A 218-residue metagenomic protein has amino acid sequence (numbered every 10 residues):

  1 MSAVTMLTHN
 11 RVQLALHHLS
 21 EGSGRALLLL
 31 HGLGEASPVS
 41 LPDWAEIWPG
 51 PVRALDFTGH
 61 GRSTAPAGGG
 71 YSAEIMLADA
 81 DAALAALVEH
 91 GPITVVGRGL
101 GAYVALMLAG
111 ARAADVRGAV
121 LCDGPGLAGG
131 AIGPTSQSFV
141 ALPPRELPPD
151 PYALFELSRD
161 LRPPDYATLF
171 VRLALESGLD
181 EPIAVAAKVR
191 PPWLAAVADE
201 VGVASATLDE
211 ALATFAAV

Functional and structural regions predicted by a protein language model:
M1-L14: N-terminal cap/lid segment of alpha/beta-hydrolase-fold proteins
V12, H17-R62: Conserved HGGG/HGGXW glycine-rich cap/lid loop of the alpha/beta-hydrolase fold
V39-L41, S63-G69, A131-I132: Conserved catalytic-core motifs of eukaryotic protein kinase domains, centered on the activation segment
R53-T94: Active-site loop/oxyanion-hole signature of alpha/beta-hydrolase fold enzymes
G91-G129: Conserved hydrolase catalytic core segment
G129-L179, A204: The alpha/beta-hydrolase serine catalytic core
V185-A186: Short beta-strand/loop motif that positions the catalytic acidic residue of the alpha/beta-hydrolase fold
G202-V218: Catalytic active-site module of serine/aspartate enzymes centered on a nucleophile-bearing elbow/loop
